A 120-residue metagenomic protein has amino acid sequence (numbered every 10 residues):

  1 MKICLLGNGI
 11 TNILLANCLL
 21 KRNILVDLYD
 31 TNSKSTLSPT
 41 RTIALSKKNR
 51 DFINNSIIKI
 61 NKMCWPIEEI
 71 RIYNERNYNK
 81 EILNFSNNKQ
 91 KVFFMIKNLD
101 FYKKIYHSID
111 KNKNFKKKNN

Functional and structural regions predicted by a protein language model:
C4-N8, N17-R41: Glycine-rich FAD pyrophosphate-binding loop
N12-I13: N-terminal Rossmann-fold NAD(P) dinucleotide-binding loop
A16-N17, Y106: A generic structural signal for short, well-ordered alpha-helical segments in conserved domains
S33-T36, N54, N88: Beta1-alpha1 glycine-rich phosphate/pyrophosphate-binding loop at the start of Rossmann-like nucleotide-binding domains
S38-N74: N-terminal FAD cofactor-binding segment of flavoenzymes
W65-N120: Conserved N-terminal helical subregion
